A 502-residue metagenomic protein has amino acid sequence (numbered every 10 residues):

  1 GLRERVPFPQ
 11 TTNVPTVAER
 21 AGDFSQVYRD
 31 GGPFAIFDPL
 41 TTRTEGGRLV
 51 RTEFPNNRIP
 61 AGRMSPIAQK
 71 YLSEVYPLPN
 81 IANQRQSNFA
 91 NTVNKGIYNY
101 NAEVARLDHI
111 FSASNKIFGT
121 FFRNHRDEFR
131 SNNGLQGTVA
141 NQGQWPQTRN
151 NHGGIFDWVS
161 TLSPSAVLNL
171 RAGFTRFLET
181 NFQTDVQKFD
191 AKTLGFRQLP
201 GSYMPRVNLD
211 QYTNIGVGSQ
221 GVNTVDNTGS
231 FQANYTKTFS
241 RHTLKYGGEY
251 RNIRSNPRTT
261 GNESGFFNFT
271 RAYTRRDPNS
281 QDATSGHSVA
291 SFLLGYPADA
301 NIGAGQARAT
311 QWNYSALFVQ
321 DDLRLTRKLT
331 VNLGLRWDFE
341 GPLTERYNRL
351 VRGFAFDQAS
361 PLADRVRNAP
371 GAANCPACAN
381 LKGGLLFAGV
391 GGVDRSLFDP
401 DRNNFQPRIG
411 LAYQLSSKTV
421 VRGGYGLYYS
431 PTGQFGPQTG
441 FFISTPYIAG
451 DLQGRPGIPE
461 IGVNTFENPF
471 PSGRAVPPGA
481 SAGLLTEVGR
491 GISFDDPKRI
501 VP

Functional and structural regions predicted by a protein language model:
G1-P502: Short acidic-glycine motifs
